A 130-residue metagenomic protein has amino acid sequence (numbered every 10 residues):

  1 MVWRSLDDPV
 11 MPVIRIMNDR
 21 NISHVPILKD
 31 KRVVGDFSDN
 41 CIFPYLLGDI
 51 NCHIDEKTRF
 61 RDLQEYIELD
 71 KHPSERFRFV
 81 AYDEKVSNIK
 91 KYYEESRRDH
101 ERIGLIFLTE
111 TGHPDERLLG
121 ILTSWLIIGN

Functional and structural regions predicted by a protein language model:
M1, S38-G104, T123-N130: Tandem CBS (Bateman) regulatory domains
M1-N51, R61: Charged linear interaction tracts used for macromolecular binding and regulation
S5, A81, E110: Small/polar loops that bind or transfer phosphate-bearing groups
M17-D19, V25-C41, Y93, E101 (+1 more regions): A glycine-centered beta-loop-beta connector
